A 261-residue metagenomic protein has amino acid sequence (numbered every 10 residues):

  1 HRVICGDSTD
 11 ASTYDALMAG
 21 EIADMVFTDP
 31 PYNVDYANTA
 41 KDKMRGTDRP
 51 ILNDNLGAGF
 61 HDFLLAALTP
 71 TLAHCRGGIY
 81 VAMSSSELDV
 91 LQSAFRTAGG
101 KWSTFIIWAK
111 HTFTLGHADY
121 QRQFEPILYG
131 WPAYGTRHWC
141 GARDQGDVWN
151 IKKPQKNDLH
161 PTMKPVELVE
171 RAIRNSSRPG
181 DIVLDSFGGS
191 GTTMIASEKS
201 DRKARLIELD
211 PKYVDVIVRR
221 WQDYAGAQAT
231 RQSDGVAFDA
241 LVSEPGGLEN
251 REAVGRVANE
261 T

Functional and structural regions predicted by a protein language model:
H1-M18, V218-E260: S-adenosyl-L-methionine
H1-V214: Core catalytic lobe of class I
V34-I51, S243-T261: S-adenosylmethionine
